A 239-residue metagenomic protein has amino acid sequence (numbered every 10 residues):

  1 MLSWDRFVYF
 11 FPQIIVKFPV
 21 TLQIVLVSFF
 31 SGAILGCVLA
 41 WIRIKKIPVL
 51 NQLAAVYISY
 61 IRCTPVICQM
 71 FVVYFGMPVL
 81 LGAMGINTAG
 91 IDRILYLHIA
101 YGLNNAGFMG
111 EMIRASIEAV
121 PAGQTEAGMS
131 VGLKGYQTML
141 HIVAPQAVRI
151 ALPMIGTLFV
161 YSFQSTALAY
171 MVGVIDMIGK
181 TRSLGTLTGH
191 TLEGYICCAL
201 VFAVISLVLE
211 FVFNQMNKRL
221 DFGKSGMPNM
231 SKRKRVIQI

Functional and structural regions predicted by a protein language model:
M1-I239: Transmembrane alpha-helices and adjacent helix-loop boundaries
